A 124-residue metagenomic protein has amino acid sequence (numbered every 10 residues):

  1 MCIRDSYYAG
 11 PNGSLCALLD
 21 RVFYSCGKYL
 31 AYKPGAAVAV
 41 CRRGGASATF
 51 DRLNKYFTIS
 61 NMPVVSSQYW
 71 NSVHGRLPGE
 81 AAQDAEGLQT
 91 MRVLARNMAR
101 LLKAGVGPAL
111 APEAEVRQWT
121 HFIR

Functional and structural regions predicted by a protein language model:
R4-Y69: Helix-loop-strand module that forms the ligand-binding subsite of alpha/beta enzymes
P63-R124: Glycine-rich phosphate/pyrophosphate-binding loop and the adjoining helix
